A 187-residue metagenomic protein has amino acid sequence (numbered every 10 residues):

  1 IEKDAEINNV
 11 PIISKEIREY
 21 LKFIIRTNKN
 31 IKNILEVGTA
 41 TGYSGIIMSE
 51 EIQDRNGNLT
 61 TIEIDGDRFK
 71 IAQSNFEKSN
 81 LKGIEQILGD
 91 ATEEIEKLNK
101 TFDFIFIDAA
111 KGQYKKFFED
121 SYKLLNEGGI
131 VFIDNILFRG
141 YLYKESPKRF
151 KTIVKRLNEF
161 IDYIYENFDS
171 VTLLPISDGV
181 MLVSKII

Functional and structural regions predicted by a protein language model:
K3-K15, I24: Class I SAM-dependent methyltransferase Rossmann-like catalytic core, especially the SAM/SAH-binding loop
K15-I187: S-adenosylmethionine/decaboxylated-SAM
